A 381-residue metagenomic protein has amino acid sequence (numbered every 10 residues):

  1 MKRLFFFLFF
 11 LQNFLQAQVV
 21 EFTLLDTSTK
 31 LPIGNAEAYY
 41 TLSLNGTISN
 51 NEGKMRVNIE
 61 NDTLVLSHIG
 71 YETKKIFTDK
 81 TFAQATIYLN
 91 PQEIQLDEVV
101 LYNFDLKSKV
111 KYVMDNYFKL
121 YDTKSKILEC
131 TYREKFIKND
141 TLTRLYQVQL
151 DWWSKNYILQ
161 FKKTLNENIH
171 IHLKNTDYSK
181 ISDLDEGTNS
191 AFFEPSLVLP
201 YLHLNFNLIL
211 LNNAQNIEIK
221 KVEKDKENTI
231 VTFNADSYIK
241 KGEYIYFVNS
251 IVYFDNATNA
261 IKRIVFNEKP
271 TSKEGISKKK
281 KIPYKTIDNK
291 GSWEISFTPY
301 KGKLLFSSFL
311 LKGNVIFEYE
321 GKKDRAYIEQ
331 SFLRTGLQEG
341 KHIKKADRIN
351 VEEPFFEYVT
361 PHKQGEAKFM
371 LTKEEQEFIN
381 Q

Functional and structural regions predicted by a protein language model:
M1-T23, L96: Bacterial Sec-dependent N-terminal signal peptides
V20, T27-L42: Short, ordered, surface-exposed loop/turn motifs in non-cytosolic proteins
V20-T27, G53, I87, V99: A short, amphipathic beta-strand motif
A36-Y40, L64, L101: Hydrophobic beta-strand segments
S43-K54: Short, acidic Ser/Thr/Gly-rich low-complexity loop/linker segments typical of extracellular and cell-surface proteins
V65-I76: A short, solvent-exposed loop/turn motif at the edges and junctions of modular extracellular/periplasmic domains
T86-T229, P283-Q381: Surface-exposed, low-complexity/disordered segments and acidic/polar micro-motifs at processing/linker regions
N205-F266: Extended beta-strand-rich segments in extracellular/periplasmic secretory proteins, especially within noncatalytic
